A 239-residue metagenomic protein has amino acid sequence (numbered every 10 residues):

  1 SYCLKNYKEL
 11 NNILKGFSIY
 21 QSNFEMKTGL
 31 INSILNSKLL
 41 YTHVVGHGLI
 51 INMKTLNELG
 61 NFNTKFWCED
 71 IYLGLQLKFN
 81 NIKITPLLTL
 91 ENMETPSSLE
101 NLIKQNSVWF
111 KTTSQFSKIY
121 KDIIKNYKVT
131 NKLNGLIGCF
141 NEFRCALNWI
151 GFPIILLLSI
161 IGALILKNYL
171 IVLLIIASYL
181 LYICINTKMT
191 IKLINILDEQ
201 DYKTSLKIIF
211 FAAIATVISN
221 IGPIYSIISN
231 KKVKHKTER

Functional and structural regions predicted by a protein language model:
S1-T64, S107-F110, S114, K118: Long helical/loop segments within the catalytic core of UDP-sugar-dependent glycosyltransferases, especially the large
H47, W67-Y72: Conserved glycosyltransferase catalytic-site signature
I51, E69, L87: A conserved hydrophobic position in a structured secondary element of the catalytic/binding core that shapes
K65, G74-N92: Catalytic donor-sugar/metal-binding loop of nucleotide-sugar-dependent glycosyltransferases
L87-L102, I119: Active-site donor/metal-binding and catalytic loop motifs of nucleotide-sugar-dependent glycosylation enzymes
T112-L133, G222-S229: C-terminal, non-catalytic tails of nucleotide-sugar-dependent glycosyltransferases
K128-I150: Loop-to-transmembrane boundary segments
R144-N230: Membrane-embedded multi-pass helical conduit in multi-pass membrane proteins, especially envelope-biosynthetic
